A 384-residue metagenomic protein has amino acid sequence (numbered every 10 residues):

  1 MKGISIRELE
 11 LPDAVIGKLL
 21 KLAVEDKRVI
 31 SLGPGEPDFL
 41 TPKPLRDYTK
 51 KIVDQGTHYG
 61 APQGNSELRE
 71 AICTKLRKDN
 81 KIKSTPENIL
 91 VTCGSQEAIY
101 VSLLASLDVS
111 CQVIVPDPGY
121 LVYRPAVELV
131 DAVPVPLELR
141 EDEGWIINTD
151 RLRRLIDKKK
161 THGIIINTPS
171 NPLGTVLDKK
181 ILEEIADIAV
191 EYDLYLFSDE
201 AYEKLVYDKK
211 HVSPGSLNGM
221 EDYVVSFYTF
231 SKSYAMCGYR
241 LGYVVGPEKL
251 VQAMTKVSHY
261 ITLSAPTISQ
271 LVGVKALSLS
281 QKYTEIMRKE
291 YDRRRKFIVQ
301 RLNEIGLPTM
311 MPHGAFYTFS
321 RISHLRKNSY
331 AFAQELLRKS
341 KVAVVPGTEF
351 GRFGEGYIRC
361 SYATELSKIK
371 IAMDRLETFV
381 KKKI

Functional and structural regions predicted by a protein language model:
K2-G94, V101, L277-L279, K382-I384: N-terminal small-domain helix-loop-helix segment of the aminotransferase-like
D26, V130, K159, E191-Y192 (+3 more regions): Helix C-cap/helix->beta junction micro-motif
A105-V127: Conserved PLP-anchoring active-site segment centered on the Schiff-base-forming lysine
C111, A132, E191-L194, M220-D222: A short helix->loop->beta-strand "cap" motif at the edges of active sites that frequently abuts
V135, L139-D208: Active-site phosphate-binding strand-loop segment of PLP-dependent enzymes
R154, R326-N328, E335-V344, F350-I384: PLP-dependent enzyme catalytic core of the Aspartate aminotransferase-like
D222-D292, K296, Q300-L302, T378-V380: Conserved core segment of the aminotransferase class I/II
V274, E290-V299, T309-I322, G354: Conserved glycine-rich beta-strand-loop-beta hairpin in the small C-terminal domain of fold type I
